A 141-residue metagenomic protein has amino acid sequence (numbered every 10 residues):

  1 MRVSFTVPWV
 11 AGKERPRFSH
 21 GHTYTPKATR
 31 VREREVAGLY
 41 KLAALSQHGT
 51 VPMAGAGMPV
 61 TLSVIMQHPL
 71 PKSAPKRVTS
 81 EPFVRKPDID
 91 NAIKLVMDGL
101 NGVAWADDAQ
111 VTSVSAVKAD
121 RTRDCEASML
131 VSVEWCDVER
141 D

Functional and structural regions predicted by a protein language model:
M1-D141: Acidic, proline/glycine-enriched N-terminal capping motif
